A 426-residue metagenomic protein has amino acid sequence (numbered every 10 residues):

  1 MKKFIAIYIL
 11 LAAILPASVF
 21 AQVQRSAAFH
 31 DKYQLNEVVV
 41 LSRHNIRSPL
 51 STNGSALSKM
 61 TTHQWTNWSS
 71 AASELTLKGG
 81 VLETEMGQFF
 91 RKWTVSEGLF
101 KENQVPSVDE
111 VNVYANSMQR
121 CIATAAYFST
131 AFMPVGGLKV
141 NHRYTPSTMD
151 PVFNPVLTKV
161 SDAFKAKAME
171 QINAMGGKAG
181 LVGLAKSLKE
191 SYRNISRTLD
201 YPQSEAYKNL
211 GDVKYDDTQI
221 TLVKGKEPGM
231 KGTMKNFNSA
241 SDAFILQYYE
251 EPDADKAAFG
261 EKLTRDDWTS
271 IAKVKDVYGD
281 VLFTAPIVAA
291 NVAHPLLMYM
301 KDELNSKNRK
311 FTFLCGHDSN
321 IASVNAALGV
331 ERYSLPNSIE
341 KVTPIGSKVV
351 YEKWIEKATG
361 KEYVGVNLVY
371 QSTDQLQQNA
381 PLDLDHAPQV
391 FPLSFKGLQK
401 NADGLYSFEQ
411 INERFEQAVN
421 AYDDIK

Functional and structural regions predicted by a protein language model:
M1-F4: Positively charged n-region of N-terminal signal peptides that target proteins for export
Y8-A17: Bacterial N-terminal signal peptides
Q22-E110, N116-T312, G316-K426: Signature for phosphate-centric chemistry
